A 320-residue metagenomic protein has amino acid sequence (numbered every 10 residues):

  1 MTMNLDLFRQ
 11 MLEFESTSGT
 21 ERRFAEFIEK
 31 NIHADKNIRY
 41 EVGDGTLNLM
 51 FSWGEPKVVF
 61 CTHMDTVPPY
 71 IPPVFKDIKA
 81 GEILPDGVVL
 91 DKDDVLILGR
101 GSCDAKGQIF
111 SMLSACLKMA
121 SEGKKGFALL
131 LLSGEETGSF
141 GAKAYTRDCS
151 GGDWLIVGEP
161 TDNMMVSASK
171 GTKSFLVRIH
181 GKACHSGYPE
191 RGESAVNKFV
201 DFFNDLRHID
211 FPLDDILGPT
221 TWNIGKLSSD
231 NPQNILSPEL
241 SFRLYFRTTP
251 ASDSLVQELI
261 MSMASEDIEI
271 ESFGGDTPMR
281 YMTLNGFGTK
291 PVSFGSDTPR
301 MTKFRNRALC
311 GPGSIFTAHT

Functional and structural regions predicted by a protein language model:
M1-L98, L309-C310: Acidic/His- and Gly-rich active-site-bordering loop/insert found across diverse amide/peptide-bond hydrolases
T2-N4, H33-N37, S52-V58, K118-G126 (+4 more regions): Short glycine/proline-enriched coil/turn segments at helix->beta-strand junctions
R9, E29, F110-L113, L117 (+3 more regions): Predominant activation on well-ordered alpha-helical scaffold segments within soluble catalytic domains
R9, S16-T17, R39-V42, P160 (+2 more regions): Metal-dependent amide/peptide-bond hydrolase catalytic core, centered on the "pita-bread" metallohydrolase fold
R22-E26, I109, Q257: Short, surface-exposed alpha-helical segments at coil->helix boundaries
C61-H63, L130-L132, L155-E159, R178-H180 (+1 more regions): Short beta-strand segments
V95-S111, H185, C310: Glycine/serine-rich anion-binding loops at beta->alpha junctions that coordinate negatively charged ligand groups
L96, K106-S174, D214: Acidic/histidine-rich catalytic neighborhood of metal-dependent amide-processing enzymes
